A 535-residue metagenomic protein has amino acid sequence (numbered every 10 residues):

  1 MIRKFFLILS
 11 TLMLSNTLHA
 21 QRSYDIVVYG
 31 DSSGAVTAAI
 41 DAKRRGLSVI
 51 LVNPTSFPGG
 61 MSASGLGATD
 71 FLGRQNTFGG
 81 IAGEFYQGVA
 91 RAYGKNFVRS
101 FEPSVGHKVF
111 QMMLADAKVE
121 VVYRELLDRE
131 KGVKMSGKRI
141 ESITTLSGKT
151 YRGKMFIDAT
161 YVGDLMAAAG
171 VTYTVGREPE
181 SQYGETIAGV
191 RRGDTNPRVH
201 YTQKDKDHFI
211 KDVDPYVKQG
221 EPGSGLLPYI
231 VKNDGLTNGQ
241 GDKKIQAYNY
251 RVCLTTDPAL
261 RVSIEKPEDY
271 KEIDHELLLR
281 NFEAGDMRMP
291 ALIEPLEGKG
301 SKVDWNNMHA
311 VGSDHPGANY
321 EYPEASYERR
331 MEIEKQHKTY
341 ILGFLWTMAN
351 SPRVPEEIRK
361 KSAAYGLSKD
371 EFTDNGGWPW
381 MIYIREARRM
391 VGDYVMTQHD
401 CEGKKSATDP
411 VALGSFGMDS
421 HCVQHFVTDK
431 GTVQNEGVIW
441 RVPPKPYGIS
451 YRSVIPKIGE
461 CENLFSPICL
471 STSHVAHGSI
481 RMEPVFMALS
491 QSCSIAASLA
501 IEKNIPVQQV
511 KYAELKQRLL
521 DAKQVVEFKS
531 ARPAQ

Functional and structural regions predicted by a protein language model:
I2-L14: Sec-dependent N-terminal signal peptides
N16-A20: Sec/Tat signal peptide C-region and signal peptidase I cleavage site
Q21-S32: Beta1/beta-strand and adjacent pyrophosphate-binding region of the FAD-binding site in flavoprotein oxidoreductases
A35: N-terminal Rossmann-fold NAD(P) dinucleotide-binding loop
A42: Aromatic pocket-lining residues of Rossmann-like dinucleotide-binding sites
L47-S48, N53-S136, A167, T174 (+1 more regions): Conserved N-terminal/central alpha/beta ligand/cofactor-binding core
K131-T150: Conserved beta-strand-loop-beta-strand element in the redox core of flavoprotein oxidoreductases
K149-M155, A159-Q535: Flavin (FAD/FMN)-binding glycine-rich loop and adjacent Rossmann-like elements that form
